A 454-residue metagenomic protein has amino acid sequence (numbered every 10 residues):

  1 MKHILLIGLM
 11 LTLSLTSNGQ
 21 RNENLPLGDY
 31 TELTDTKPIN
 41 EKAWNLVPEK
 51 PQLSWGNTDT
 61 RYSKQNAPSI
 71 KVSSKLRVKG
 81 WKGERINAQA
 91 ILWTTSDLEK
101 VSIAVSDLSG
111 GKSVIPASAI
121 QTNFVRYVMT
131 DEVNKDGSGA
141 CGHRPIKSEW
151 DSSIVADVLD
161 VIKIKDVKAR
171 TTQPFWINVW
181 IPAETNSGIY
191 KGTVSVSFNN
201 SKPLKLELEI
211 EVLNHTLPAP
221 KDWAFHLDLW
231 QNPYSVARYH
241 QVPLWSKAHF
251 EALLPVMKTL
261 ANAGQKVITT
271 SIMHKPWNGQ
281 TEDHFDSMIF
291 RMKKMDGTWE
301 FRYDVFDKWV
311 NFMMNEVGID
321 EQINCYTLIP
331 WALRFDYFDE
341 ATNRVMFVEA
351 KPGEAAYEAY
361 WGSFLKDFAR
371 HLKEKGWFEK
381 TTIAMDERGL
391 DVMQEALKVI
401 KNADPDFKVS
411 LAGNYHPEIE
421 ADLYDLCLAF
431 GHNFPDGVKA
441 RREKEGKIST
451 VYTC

Functional and structural regions predicted by a protein language model:
K2-I7: Sec-dependent signal peptide recognition, specifically the positively charged N-region followed immediately by
L9-S17: Hydrophobic h-region of N-terminal signal peptides that target proteins for export in Gram-negative bacteria
N18-N278, K375-F378: Mature N-terminal, pre-catalytic/accessory segment of carbohydrate-active enzymes
W150-D151, T171, W180, K191-F198 (+2 more regions): Aromatic-lined carbohydrate-binding surfaces of glycoside hydrolases
D406-Y415, D422-P435: Extracellular glycoside hydrolase catalytic/binding regions
P435-R441: Active-site-adjacent beta->alpha loops and helix N-cap segments on the catalytic face of soluble alpha/beta enzymes
K444-C454: Active-site clefts of carbohydrate-active enzymes
